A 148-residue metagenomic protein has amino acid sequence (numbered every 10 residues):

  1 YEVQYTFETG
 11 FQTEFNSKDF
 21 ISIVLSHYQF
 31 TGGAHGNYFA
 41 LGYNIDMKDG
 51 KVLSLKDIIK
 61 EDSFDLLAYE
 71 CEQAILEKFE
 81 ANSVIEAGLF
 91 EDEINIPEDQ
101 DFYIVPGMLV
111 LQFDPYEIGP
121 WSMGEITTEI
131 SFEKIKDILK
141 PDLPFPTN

Functional and structural regions predicted by a protein language model:
Y1-N148: Compositionally biased intrinsically disordered regions enriched in Thr/Gly
